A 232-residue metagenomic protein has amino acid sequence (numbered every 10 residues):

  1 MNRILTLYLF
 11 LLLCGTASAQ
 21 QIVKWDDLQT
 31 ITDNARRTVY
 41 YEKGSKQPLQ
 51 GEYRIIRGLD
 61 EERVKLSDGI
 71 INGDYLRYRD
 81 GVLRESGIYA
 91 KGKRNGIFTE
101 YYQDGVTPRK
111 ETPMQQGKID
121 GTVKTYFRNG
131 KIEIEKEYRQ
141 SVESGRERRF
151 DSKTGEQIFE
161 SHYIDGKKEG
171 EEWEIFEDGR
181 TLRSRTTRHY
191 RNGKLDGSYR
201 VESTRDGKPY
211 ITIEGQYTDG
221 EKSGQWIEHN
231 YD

Functional and structural regions predicted by a protein language model:
I4-C14: Sec-dependent N-terminal signal peptides
S18-D232: Glycine/tyrosine- and acidic-biased, solvent-exposed loop/turn segments at the edges of beta-strands
